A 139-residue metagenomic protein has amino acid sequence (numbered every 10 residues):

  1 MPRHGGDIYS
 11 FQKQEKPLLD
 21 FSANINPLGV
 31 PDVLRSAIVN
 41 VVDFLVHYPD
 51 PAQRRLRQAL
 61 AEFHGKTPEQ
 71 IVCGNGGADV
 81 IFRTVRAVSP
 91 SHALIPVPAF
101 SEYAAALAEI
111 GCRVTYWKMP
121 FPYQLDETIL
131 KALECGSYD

Functional and structural regions predicted by a protein language model:
M1, A87-D139: PLP-dependent aminotransferase-like
M1-H47, Q124, G136-D139: N-terminal "arm"/small-domain region of PLP-dependent enzymes with the aminotransferase-like
P17, Q70, R113-T115: Conserved beta-strand segments of alpha/beta enzyme cores
L18, P31-R35, Q53-R57, I81 (+1 more regions): A general structural signal for well-ordered alpha-helical segments in protein cores
F21, Y48, G74, W117: Hydrophobic residues at beta-strand termini and immediately following loops that shape nucleotide-binding pockets
S36, E62, F82, R86 (+1 more regions): Short, well-ordered alpha-helices that flank and scaffold nucleotide-derived cofactor binding pockets
P49, A61-R83, P96: Short loop-beta-helix segment that forms the pyridoxal 5′-phosphate
